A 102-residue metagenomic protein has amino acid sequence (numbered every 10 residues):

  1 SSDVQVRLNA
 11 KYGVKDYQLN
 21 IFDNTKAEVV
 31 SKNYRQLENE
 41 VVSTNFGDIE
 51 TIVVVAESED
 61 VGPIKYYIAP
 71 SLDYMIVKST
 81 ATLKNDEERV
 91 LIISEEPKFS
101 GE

Functional and structural regions predicted by a protein language model:
S1-K11: Contiguous hydrophobic, core-forming segments of folded domains
A10-E102: Acidic, serine/threonine-rich low-complexity disordered tracts
